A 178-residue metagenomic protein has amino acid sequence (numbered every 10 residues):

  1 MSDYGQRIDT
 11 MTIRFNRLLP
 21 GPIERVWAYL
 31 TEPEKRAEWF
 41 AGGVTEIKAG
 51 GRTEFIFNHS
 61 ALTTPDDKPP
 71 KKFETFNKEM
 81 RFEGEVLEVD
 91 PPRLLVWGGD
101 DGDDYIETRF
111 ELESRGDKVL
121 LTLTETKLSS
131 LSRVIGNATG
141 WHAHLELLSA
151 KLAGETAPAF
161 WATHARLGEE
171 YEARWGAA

Functional and structural regions predicted by a protein language model:
M1-G50: Hydrophobic ligand-binding cavity/cleft-lining segments
G5-Q6, T45, V86, F110-L112: A structural signal for short hydrophobic beta-strand segments in well-ordered beta-sheet cores
T12-N16, R52, E79-R81, L94 (+2 more regions): Intrinsic-disorder/low-complexity, polar/charged segments enriched in Ser/Thr/Lys/Arg/Asp/Glu/Gln
Y29, L147, K151-G154: Amphipathic, soluble alpha-helical interaction motifs
P33-E79, A162-R166: Short beta-edge strand/loop motif at the mouth of beta-sheet-based domains
K48-E54, V89-W97: Short, hydrophobic/aromatic-rich segments at coil-to-beta transitions
E88, V96-A150: Beta-strand/loop substructures that line and gate deep hydrophobic ligand-binding cavities in soluble
L152-A178: Short, highly charged C-terminal tails/helix-capping segments
